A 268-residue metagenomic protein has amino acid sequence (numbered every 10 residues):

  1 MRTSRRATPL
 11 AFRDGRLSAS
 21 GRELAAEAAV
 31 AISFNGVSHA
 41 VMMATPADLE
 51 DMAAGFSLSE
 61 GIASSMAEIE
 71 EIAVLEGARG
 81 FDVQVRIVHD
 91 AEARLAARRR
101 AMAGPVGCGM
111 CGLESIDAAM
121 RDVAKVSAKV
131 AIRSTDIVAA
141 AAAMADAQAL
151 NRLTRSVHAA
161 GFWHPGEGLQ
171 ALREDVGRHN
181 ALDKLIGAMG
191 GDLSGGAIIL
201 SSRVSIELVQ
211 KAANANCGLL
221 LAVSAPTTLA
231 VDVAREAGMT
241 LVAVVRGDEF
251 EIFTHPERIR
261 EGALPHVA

Functional and structural regions predicted by a protein language model:
M1-A160, P165, L169-L172, V176: Intrinsically disordered, low-complexity regions enriched in acidic/Ser/Thr/Pro/Gln residues
R178-L264: Feature captures the catalytic cores and cofactor-binding loops of soluble hydro-lyases/lyases that act on carboxylate
A268: Active-site/ligand-binding-proximal alpha/beta "capping" segment
